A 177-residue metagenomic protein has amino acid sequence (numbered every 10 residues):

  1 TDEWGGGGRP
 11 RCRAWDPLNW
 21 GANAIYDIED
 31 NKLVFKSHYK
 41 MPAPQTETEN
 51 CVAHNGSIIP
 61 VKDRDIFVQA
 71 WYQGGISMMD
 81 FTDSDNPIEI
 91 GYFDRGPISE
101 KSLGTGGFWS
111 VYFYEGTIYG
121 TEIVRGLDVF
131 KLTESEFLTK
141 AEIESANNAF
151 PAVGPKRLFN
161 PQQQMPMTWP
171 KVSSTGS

Functional and structural regions predicted by a protein language model:
T1-G176: Feature marking well-ordered beta-strand scaffolds used for ligand recognition
